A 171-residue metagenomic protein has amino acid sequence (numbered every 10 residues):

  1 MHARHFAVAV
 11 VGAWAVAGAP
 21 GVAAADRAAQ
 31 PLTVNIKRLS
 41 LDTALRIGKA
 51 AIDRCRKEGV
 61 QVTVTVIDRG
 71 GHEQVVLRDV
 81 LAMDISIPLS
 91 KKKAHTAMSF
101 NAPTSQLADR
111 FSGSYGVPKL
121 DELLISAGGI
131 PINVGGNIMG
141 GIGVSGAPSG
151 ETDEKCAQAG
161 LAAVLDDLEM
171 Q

Functional and structural regions predicted by a protein language model:
M1-A7: N-terminal export leaders
A7-G18: Bacterial N-terminal signal peptides
A23-Q171: Flexible, solvent-exposed loop/hinge segments and secondary-structure transition points
